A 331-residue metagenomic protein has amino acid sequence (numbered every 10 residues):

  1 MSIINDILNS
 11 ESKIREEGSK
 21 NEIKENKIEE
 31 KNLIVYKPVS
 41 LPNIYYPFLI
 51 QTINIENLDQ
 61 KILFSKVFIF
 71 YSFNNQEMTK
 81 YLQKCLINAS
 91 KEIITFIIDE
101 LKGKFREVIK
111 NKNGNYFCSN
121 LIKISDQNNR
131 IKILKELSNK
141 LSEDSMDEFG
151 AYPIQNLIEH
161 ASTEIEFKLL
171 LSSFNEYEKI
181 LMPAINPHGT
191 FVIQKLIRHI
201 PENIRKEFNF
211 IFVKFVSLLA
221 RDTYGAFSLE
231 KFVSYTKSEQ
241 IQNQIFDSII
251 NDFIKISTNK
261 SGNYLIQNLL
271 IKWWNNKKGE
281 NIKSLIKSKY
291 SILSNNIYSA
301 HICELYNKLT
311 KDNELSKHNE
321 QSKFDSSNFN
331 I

Functional and structural regions predicted by a protein language model:
S2-I331: Eukaryotic gene-expression regulator signature that favors modular helical reader/repeat domains and their
